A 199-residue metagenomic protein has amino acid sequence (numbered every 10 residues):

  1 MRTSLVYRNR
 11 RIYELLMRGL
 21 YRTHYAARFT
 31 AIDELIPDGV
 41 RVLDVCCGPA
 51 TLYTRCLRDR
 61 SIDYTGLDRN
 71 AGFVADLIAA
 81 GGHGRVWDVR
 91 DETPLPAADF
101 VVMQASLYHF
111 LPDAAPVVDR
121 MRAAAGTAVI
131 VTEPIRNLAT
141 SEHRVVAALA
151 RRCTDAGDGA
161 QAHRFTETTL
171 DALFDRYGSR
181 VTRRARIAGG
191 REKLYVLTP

Functional and structural regions predicted by a protein language model:
M1-I36: Conserved class I S-adenosyl-L-methionine
G39-G48: Conserved class I S-adenosyl-L-methionine
P49-D91: Class I SAM-dependent methyltransferase SAM/SAH-binding core
V102: A conserved beta-strand element that flanks and buttresses the S-adenosyl-L-methionine
S106-L107: Hydrophobic adenine-recognition pocket in adenosine-nucleotide-binding enzymes
F110-M121: A short, conserved alpha-helix within the catalytic core of class I
T132-R176, R183-A185: C-terminal alpha-helical "lid/dimerization" subdomain adjacent to the S-adenosyl-L-methionine
T182-Y195: Conserved Class I S-adenosyl-L-methionine
